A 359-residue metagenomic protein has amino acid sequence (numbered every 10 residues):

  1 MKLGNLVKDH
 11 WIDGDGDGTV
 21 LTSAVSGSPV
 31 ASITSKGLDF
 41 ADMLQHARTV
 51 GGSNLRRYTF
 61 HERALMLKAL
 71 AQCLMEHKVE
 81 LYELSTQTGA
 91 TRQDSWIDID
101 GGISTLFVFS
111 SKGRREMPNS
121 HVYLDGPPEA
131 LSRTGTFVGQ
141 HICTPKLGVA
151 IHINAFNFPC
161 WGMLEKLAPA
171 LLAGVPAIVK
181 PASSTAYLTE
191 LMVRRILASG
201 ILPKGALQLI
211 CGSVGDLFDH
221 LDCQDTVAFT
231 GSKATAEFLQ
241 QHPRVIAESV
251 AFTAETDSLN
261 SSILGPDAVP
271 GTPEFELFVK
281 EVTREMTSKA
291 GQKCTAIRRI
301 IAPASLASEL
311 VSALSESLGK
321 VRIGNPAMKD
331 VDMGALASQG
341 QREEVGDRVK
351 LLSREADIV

Functional and structural regions predicted by a protein language model:
M1-G135, K320, A337, V345-G346 (+1 more regions): N-terminal Rossmann-like NAD(P)+-binding subdomain of aldehyde/semialdehyde dehydrogenases
G27, R63, S85, G174 (+6 more regions): Residue-level signal for inorganic ion chemistry
D39, M43, A47, E62 (+22 more regions): General structural feature for long, well-ordered alpha-helical segments within catalytic domains of soluble enzymes
E80, P176, D357-I358: Residue-level detector of anion-binding/catalytic polar loops
Y82-L84, D94, E116-V122, G205 (+3 more regions): Short, hydrophobic secondary-structure boundary micro-motifs
T88-A90, V214-D216, P303-A307: Short, internal active-site loops enriched in acidic
M117-L277, S308: Rossmann-like NAD(P) dinucleotide-binding subdomain of oxidoreductase/dehydrogenase enzymes
A198-G200, D225-T226, T235-V359: ALDH superfamily catalytic-core signature
